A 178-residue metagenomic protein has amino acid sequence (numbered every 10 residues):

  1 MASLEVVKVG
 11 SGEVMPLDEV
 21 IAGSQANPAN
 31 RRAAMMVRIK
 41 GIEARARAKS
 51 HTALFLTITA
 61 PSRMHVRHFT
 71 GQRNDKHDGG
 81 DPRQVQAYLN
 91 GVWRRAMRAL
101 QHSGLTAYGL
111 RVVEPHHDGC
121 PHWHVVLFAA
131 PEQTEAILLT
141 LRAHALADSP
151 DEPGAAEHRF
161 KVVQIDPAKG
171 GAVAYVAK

Functional and structural regions predicted by a protein language model:
M1-P121, F128-K178: Positively charged, glycine-rich low-complexity segments
